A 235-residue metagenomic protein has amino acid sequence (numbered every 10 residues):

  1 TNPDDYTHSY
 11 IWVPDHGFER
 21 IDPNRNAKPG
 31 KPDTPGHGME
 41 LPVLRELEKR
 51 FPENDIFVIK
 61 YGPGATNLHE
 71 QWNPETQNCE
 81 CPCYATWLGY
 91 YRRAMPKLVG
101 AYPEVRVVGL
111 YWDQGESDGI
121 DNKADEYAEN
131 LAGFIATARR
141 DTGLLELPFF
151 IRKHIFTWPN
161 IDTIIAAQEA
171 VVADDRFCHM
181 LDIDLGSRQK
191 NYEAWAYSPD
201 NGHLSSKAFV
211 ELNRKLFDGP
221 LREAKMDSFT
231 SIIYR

Functional and structural regions predicted by a protein language model:
T1-R235: Cell-envelope and extracellular/periplasmic
